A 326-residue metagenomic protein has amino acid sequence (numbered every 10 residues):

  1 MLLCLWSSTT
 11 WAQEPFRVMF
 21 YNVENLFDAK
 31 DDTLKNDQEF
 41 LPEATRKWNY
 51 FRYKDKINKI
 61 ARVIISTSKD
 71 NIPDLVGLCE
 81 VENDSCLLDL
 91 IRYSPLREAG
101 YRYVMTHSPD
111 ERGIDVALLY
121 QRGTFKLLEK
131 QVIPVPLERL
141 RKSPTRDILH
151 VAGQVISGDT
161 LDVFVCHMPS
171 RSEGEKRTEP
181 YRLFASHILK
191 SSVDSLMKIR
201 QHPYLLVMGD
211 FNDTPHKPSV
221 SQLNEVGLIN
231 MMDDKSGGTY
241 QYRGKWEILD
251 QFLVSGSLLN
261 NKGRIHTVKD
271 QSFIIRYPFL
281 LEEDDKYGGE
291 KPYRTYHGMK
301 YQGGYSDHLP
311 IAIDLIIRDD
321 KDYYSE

Functional and structural regions predicted by a protein language model:
T10-S94, E98, V104, S108 (+6 more regions): N-terminal, active-site-proximal structural segment of metallo-dependent hydrolase catalytic domains
Y21-E24, C79-E82, M105-P109, Q121-R122 (+6 more regions): Active-site-proximal beta-strand/loop segments in catalytic clefts of secreted hydrolases
L34-D37, F164-T178: Active-site His/acidic residue clusters
V81-C166: Structured beta-strand-rich core segments of catalytic domains in phosphoester-bond hydrolases
N83-S85, E111-G113, R171-E173, N212-P218 (+1 more regions): Active-site environment of divalent metal-dependent phosphoester hydrolases
E179-Q201: A long, amphipathic alpha-helix that forms part of the scaffold/cap immediately adjacent to metal-dependent active
V193-L205, N212-E326: Metal-dependent phosphoester-hydrolase catalytic domains
